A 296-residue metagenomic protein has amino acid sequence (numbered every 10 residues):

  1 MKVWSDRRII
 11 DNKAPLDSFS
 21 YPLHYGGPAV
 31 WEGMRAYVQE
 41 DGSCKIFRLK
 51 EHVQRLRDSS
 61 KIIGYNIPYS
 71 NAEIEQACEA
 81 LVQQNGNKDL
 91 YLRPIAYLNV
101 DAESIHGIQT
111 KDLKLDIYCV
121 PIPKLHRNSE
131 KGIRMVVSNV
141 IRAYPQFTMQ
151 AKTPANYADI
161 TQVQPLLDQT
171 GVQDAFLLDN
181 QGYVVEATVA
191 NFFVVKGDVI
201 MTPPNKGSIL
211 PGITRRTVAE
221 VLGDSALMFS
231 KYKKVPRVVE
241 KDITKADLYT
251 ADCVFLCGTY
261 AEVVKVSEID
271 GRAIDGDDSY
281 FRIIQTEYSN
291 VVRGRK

Functional and structural regions predicted by a protein language model:
M1-Y69, E73-A80, E103-K296: Helix-start/capping segments and mature chain N-termini
Q83-L90, L227-F229: Short secondary-structure junctions
Y97-A102: Short, internal active-site loops enriched in acidic
